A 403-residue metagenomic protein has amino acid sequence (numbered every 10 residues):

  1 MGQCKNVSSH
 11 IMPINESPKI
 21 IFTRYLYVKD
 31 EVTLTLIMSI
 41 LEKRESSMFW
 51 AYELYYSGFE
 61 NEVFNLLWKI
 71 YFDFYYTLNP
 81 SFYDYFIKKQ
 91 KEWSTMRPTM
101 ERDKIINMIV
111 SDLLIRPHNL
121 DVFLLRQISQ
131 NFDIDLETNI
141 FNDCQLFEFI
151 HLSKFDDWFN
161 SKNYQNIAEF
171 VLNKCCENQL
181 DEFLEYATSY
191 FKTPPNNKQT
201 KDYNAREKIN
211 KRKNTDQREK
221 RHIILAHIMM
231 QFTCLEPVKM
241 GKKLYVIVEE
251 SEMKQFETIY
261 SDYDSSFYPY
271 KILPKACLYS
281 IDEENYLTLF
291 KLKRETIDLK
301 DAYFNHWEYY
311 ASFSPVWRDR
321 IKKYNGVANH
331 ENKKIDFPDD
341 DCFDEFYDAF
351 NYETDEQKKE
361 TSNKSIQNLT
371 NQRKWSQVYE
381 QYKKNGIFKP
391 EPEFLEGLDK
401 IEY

Functional and structural regions predicted by a protein language model:
C4-L36: Long, low-complexity, highly charged intrinsically disordered regions
R24-Y25, E45-F49, Y55-Y403: C-terminal alpha-helical interaction modules of replication/initiation AAA+ assemblies
E31-I37, K43-E53: Conserved helicase/translocase motor-coupling segment
